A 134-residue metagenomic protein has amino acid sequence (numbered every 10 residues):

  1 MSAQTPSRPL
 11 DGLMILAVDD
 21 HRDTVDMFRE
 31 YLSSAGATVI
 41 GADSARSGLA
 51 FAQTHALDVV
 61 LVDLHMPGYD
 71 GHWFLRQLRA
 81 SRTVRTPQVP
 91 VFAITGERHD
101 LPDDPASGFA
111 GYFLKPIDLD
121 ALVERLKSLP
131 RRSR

Functional and structural regions predicted by a protein language model:
M1-L16, R22, R85, D120-R134: Non-catalytic signal-transmission and effector/linker regions of two-component phosphorelay proteins
D11-D23, F28-L32, V60: Conserved acidic segment of CheY-like receiver
G41-V59: Acidic, metal-coordinating helix/loop segments flanking the phosphotransfer/catalytic sites of two-component signaling
S44-S47, D70-R76: Acidic catalytic/metal-coordinating carboxylates
A56-D58, T83-P90: His-Asp phosphorelay/catalytic-motif detector in bacterial-type signaling
D63: Active-site residues of response regulator receiver
M66: Receiver (REC) domain active-site loop signature in two-component systems and cognate sites in sensor histidine kinases
W73, P87, T95-L114, E124: Alpha4 helix (beta4-alpha4-beta5 surface) of REC/receiver domains from two-component response regulators
